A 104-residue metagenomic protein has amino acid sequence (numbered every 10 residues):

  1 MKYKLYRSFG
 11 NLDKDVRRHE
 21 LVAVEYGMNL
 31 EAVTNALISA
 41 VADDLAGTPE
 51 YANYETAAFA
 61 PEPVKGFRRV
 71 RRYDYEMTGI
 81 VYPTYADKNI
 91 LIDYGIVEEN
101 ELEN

Functional and structural regions predicted by a protein language model:
M1-E20: Short aromatic-glycine-(Arg/Gly/Cys) micro-motifs in beta-strand/loop hairpins
N11, V22, R72-E76: General helical structural elements
V16-E31: A short, exposed loop/beta-hairpin motif centered on an aromatic-Gly-Thr core
H19, A36-L37, F67: Generic alpha-helical structural signal
E31-T34, I38, A42, A46: Residue-level detector of alpha-helical secondary structure
D43-N104: Short, mixed-charge low-complexity intrinsically disordered segments
